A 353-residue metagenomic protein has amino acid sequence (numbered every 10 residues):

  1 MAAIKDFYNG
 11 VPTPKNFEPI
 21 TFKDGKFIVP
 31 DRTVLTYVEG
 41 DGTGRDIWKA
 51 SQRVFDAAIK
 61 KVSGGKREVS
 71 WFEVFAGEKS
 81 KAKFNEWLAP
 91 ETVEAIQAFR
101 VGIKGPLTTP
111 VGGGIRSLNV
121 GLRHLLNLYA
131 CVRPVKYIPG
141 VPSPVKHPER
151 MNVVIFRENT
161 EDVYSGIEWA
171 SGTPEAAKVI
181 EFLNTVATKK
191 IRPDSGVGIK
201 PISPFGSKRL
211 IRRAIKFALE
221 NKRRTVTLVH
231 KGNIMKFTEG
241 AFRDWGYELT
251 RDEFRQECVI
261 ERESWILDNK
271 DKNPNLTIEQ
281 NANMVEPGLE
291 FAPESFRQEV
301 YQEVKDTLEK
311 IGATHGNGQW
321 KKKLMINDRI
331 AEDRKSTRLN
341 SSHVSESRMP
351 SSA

Functional and structural regions predicted by a protein language model:
I4, G10-S70: N-terminal phosphate-binding or glycine-rich loops at protein starts, especially the Walker A/P-loop of NTPases
P30, T36-Q52, K178-D328: Glycine-rich phosphate/diphosphate-binding loop of Rossmann-like nucleotide-binding domains
P30-V34, K66-R67, Q97-V101, N127-L128 (+3 more regions): Short coil/turn connectors at secondary-structure junctions
W48-K49, F84, G114-S117, P148 (+3 more regions): Short acidic, glycine/serine/threonine-rich loops at helix termini
G64-A89: N-terminal beta-loop-helix "entrance" segment that forms/cooperates in small-molecule cofactor or anionic ligand
K83-L107: Short, structured active-site "lid" loops
I115-G198: Flexible glycine-/small-residue-enriched beta->alpha junction loops that bind anionic phosphate/pyrophosphate groups
T337-S342: Conserved small/polar residues in nucleotide/adenosyl-binding loops
